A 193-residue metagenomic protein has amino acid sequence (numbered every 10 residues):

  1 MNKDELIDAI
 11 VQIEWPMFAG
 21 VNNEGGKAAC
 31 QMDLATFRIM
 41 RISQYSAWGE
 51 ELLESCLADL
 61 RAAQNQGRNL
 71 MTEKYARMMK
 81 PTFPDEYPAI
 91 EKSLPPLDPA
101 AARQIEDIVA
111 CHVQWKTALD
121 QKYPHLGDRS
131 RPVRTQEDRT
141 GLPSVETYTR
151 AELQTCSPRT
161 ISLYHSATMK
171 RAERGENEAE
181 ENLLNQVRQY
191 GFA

Functional and structural regions predicted by a protein language model:
M1-M32, P81-D85, S93-Q136, A172 (+1 more regions): Polar/charged low-complexity regulatory segments
K3-L6, R38, E50-L53, T72 (+7 more regions): Short amphipathic alpha-helical segments that mediate assembly, nucleic-acid/protein binding, or membrane association
E24-A47, E54-R61, L70-M71, E137 (+1 more regions): A cross-kingdom feature marking solvent-exposed beta-strand/loop segments within repeated, beta-rich binding/scaffold
R41-A100: Acidic (E/D-rich), amphipathic helical modules within compact regulatory domains
Y45-R61, Q104-V109, L153-C156, T160-T168: Short, structured motif recognition centered on aromatic/hydrophobic residues
L60, P124-E173: Amphipathic protein-protein interaction modules
A62-A63, E73, M79-P81, L126 (+4 more regions): Surface-exposed, interaction-prone regions used to assemble/regulate multi-protein complexes
R159-A193: Alpha-helical oligomerization segments
